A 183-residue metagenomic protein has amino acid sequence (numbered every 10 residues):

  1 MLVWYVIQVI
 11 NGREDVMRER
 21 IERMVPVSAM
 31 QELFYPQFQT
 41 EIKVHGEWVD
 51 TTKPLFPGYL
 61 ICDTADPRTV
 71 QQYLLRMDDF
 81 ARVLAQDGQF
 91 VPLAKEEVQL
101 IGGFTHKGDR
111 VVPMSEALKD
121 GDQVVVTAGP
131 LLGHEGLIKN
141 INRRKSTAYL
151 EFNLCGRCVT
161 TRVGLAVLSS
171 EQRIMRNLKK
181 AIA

Functional and structural regions predicted by a protein language model:
M1-Q123, R143, Y149-A183: Acidic-enriched and Gly/Ser
F56, T127-E135: Short coil-to-beta-strand transition motifs
G129-L131, I141-S146: Short, conserved beta-turn/loop elements at beta-strand boundaries and strand-helix junctions
